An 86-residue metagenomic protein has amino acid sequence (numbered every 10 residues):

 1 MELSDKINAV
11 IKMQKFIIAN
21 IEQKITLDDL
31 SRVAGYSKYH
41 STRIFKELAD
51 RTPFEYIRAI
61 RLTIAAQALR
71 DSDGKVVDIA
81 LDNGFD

Functional and structural regions predicted by a protein language model:
S4-D28, E47-D82: Terminal helix-turn-helix DNA-binding modules in bacterial transcription factors
V33, D82-N83: Residues within the alpha-helical elements of helix-turn-helix
Y39, D86: Key DNA-contact positions within bacterial/archaeal DNA-binding proteins
